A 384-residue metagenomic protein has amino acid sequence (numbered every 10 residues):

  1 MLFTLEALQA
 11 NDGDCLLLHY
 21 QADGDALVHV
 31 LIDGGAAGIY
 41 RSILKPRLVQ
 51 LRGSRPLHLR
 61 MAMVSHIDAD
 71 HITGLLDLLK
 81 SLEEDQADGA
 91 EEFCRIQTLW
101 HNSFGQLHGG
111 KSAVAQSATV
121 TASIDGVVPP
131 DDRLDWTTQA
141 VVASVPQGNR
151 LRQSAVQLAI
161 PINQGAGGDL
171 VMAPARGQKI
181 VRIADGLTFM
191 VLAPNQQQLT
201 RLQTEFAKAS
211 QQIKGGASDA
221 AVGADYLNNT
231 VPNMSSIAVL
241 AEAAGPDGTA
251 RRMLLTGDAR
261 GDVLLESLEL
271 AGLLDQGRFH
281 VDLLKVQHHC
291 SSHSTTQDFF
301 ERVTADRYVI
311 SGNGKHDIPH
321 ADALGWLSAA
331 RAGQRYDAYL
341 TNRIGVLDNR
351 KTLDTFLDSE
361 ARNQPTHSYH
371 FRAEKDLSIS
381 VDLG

Functional and structural regions predicted by a protein language model:
M1-F3, S81-R252, Q334-G384: Flexible, acidic/histidine-containing loops and adjacent segments that form or flank the divalent-metal
M1-M61, P232-D262: Conserved beta-strand hairpin/beta-sheet module of binuclear metal-dependent hydrolase folds, prominently
E6-L8, V30, M63, W100 (+3 more regions): Hydrophobic/aromatic beta-strand patches that form the interior of the parallel beta-sheet core in alpha/beta enzyme
D12-L16, I43, R47-L48, L268-L270 (+2 more regions): Alpha-helical scaffolding within the catalytic cores of extracellular/periplasmic polymer-degrading hydrolases
L27-V28, R41-L99, L273-H293, R302-V309: Active-site metal-binding motif and surrounding structural segment of the metallo-beta-lactamase
G38, I67-T73, Q106-H108, R260-L264 (+3 more regions): Active-site environment of divalent metal-dependent phosphoester hydrolases
V239-F299: Long, well-ordered mid-to-C-terminal structural blocks that present hydrophobic/aromatic surfaces
L273-N363, H367: Long, structured stretches of catalytic cores involved in phosphate-ester chemistry, encompassing
